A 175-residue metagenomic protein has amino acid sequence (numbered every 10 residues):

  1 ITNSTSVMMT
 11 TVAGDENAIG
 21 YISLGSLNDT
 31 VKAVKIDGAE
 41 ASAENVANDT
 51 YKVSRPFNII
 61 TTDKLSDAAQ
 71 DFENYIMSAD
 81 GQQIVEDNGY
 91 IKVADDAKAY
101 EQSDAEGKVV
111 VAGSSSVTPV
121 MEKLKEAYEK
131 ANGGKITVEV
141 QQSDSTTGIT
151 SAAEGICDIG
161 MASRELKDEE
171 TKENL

Functional and structural regions predicted by a protein language model:
I1-L175: Exported/periplasmic ABC-transporter solute-binding proteins
